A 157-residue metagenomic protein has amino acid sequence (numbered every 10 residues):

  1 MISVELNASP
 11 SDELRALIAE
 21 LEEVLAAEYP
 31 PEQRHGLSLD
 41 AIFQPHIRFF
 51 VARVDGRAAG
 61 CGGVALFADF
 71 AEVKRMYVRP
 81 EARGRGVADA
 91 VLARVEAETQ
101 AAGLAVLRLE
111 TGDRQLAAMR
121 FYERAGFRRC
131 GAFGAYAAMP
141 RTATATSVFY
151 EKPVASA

Functional and structural regions predicted by a protein language model:
I2-K74, R79-E81, L92-R94, E98 (+3 more regions): Acetyl-CoA-dependent GNAT
S9, R108-T111, M119, E123 (+1 more regions): Conserved catalytic-core motifs of GNAT/GCN5-like acyltransferases
D12, R85, L116: Loop/helix-junction capping segments adjacent to catalytic residues or to phosphate/diphosphate-binding pockets
R79-E81, R85, D113: Active-site acidic-Proline motif in GNAT/NAT acetyltransferases
L92, T99-T111: Conserved GNAT acetyl-CoA-binding A-motif
